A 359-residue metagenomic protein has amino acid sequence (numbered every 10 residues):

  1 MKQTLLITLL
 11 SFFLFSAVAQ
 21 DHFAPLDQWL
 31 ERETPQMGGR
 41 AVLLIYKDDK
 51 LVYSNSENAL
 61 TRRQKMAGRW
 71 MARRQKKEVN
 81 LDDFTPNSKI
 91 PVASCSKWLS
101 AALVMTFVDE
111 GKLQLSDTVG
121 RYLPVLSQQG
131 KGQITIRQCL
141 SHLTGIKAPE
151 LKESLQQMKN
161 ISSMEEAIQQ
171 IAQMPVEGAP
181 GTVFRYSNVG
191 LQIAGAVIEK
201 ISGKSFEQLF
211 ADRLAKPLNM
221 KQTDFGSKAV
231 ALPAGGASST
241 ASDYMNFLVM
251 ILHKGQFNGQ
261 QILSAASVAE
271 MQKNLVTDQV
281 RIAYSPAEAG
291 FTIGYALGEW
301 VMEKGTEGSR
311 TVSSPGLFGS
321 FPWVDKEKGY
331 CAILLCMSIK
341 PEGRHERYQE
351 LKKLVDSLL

Functional and structural regions predicted by a protein language model:
M1-D21: Bacterial Sec-dependent N-terminal signal peptides
F13, C95-A101, Q133, Y186-L191 (+2 more regions): Short alpha-helical patches at coil-to-helix transitions and adjacent helical residues in well-structured domains
Q20-E57, R73, M158, E199-K204 (+4 more regions): Catalytic loop of the DD-peptidase/beta-lactamase superfamily, centered on the K-T-G motif and neighboring
L30, L43, D49, I90-S116 (+3 more regions): Active-site SXXK
T61-D82, E342-E350: A short, polar/charged loop-to-alpha-helix boundary motif
R69-E78, L155-A179, K204-D224: Short, charged, amphipathic alpha-helices and their helix-cap/turn boundaries
P86, P91-C95, D109-K147, L151 (+3 more regions): Active-site helix/loop module of the DD-peptidase/beta-lactamase fold, centered on the serine-lysine SxxK catalytic
I90-A93, F184-Y186, F321: Catalytic tyrosine of NAD(P)H-dependent dehydrogenase/reductases that use a Tyr as the general acid/base
